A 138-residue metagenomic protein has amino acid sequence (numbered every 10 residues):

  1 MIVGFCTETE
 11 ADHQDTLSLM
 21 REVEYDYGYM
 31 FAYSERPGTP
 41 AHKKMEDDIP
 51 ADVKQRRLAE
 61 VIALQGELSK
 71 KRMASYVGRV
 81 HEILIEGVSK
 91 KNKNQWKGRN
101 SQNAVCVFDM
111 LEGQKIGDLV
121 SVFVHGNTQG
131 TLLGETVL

Functional and structural regions predicted by a protein language model:
M1-T39, E60-S69: Conserved C-terminal portion of the radical SAM core fold that forms the substrate/S-adenosylmethionine-binding
A41-L138: Terminal RNA-binding accessory module
